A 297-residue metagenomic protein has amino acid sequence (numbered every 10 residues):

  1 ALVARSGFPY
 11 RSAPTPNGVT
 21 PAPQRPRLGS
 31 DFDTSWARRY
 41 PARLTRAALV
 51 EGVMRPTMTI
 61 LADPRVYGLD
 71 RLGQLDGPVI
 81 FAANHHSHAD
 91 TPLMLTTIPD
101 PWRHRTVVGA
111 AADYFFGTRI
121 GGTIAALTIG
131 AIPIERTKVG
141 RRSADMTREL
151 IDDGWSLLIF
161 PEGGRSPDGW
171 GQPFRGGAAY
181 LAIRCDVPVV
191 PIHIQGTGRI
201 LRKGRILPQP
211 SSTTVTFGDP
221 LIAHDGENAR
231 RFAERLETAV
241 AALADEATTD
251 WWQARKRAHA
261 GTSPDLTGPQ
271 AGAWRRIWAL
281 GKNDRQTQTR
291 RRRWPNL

Functional and structural regions predicted by a protein language model:
A1-R38, T45, R141-L297: Non-catalytic C-terminal accessory region of glycerolipid acyltransferases and related lyso-lipid remodeling enzymes
R43-A62, A126: Short hydrophobic helices that act as membrane-entry/anchoring signals
V50, R119-G121, P210: Short, glycine/polar-rich helix-capping loops at beta-to-alpha or helix-loop-helix junctions that flank or form
V53-T57, L127-I134, P161-G164: Short, basic, glycine/proline-bearing loop/turn elements
M54-H85: Helix-to-loop junction immediately C-terminal to a conserved catalytic motif
A62, R136-G140, G171: A conditional alpha-helix N-cap/helix-loop micro-motif detector
V66-Y67, I132-E135, A223: Short acidic-hydrophobic, aromatic-tinged amphipathic segments that line or gate anion-handling sites
Q74-T137: Catalytic core of membrane glycerolipid acyltransferases/transacylases, capturing the structured, soluble-facing
